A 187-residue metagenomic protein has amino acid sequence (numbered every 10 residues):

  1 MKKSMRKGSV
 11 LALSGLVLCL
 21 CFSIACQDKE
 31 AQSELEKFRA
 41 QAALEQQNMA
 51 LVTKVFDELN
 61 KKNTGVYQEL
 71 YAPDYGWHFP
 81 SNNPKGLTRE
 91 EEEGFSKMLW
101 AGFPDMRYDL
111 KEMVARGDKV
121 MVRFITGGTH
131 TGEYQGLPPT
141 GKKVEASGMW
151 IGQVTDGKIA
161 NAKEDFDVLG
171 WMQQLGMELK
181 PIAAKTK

Functional and structural regions predicted by a protein language model:
K2-L13: Bacterial N-terminal signal peptides that target proteins for export
A12-S23: Bacterial N-terminal signal peptides
C26-P73, I182-K187: Short, low-complexity N-terminal intrinsically disordered segments enriched in polar/charged residues
A31-E34, A160-K187: Low-complexity, intrinsically disordered terminal/linker segments enriched in charged and Gly/Pro repeats
T64-V120, I125: A solvent-exposed, acidic/Ser-Thr-rich amphipathic alpha-helical stretch
N82-P84, G127-T129, F166-L169: Solvent-exposed loop/turn segments at secondary-structure junctions within structured extracellular/periplasmic domains
G127-D156: Exposed beta-sheet edge and beta->alpha loop/turn motif
